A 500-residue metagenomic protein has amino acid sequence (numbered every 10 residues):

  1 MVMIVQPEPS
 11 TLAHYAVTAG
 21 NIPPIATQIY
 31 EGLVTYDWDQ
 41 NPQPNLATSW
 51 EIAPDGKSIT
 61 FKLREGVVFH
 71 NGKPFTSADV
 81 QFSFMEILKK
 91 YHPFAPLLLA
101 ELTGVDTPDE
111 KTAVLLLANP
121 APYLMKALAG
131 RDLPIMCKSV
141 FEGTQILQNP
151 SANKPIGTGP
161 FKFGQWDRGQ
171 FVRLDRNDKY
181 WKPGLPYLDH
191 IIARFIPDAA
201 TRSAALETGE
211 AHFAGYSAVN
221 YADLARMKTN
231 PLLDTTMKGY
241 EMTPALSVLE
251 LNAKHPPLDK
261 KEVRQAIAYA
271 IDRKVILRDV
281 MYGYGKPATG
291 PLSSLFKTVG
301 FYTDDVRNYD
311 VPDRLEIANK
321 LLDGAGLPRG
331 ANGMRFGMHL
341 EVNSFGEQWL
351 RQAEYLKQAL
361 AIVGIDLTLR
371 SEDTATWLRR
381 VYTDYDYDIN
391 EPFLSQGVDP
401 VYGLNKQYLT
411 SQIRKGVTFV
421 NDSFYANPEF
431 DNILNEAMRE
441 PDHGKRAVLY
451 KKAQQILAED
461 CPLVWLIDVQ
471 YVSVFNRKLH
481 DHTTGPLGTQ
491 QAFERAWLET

Functional and structural regions predicted by a protein language model:
M3, R168, K297, D323-G397 (+3 more regions): Ligand/substrate-recognition segments at binding pockets and active sites
I4-P54, M85, K154-T158: N-terminal lobe/hinge region of extracytoplasmic solute-binding protein
N41, A129-P186, H190, K320: Gly/Pro-rich hinge or "lid" segments in bacterial periplasmic/extracellular proteins
E51, K62, P96-F141, Q165: Surface-exposed binding/hinge segments that line and control ligand-binding clefts or catalytic entry sites
G104-V105, G164-D175, I192-H255, R278 (+1 more regions): Extracellular/periplasmic solute-recognition and catalytic clefts
L277, V311, D366-L378, T383-Y385 (+2 more regions): Extracytoplasmic/peripheral linker and loop segments enriched in polar/acidic and small residues with frequent Thr/Pro
P287-A325, S344-R351: Structural transition elements
S473-T500: Long beta-strand-rich cores associated with HINT superfamily self-processing modules
